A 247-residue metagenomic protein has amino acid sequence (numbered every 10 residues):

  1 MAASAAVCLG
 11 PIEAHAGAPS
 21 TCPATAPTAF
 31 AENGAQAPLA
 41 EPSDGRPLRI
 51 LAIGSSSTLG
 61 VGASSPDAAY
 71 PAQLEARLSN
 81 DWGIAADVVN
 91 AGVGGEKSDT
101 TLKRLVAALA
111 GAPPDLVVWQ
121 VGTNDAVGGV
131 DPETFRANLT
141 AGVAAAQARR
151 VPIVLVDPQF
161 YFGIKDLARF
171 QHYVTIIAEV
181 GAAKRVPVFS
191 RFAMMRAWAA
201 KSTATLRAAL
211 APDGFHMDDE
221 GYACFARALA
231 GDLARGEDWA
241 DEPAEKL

Functional and structural regions predicted by a protein language model:
M1-I53, G60-S64, S79-I84, A110-P113 (+2 more regions): N-terminal secretory targeting modules
R49-L51, V89, V118, V154: A structural signal for isolated positions on well-ordered beta-strands in alpha/beta enzyme cores
G54, G92, D157: Active-site beta-alpha turn of Rossmann-fold NAD(P)-dependent dehydrogenases/reductases
S55-S56, T123: Active-site metal-binding loops of divalent metal-dependent hydrolases
S57-T58, F160: Short, glycine/serine-rich, charged loops/turns that create anion-binding and catalytic segments at active sites
P66-R77: Short, polar/charged alpha-helical segment
E75-I84, T100-L247: Alpha-helical cap/lid subdomain in secreted, periplasmic, or secretory-pathway luminal O-acyl-processing enzymes
W82-E96: A short beta-strand-loop structural module common to alpha/beta enzyme folds
